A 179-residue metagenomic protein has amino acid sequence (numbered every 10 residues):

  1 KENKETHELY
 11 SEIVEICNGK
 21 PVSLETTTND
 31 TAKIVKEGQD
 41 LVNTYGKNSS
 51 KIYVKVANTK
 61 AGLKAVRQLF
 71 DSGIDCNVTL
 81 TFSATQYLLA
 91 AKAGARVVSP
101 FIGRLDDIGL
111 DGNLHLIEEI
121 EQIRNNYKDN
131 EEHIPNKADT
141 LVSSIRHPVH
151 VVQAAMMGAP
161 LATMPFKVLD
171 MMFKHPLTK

Functional and structural regions predicted by a protein language model:
K1-Q68, S72, I102: Active-site beta->alpha loop and helix N-cap motifs at the rims of alpha/beta catalytic domains
V14-C17, V42-G46, E121-K128, P176-L177: Structural signal for hydrophobic packing residues in well-ordered secondary-structure cores of soluble enzyme domains
K60, N77, F82-D170, L177-K179: Catalytic alpha/beta core domains of metabolic enzymes, predominantly
